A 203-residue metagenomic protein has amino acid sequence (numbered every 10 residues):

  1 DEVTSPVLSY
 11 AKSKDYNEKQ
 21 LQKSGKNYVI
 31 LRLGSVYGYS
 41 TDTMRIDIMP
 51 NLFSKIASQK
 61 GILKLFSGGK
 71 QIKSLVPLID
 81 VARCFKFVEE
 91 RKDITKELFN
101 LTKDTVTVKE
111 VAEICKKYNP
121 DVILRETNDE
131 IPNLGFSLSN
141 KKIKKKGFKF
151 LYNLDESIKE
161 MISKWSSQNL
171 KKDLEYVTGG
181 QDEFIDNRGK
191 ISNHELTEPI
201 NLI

Functional and structural regions predicted by a protein language model:
D1, D47-M49, K117-Y118: Glycine-rich, phosphate-binding/catalytic loops in enzymes
D1-S35, T41, R45: Catalytic helix-loop patch of NAD(P)-dependent Rossmann-fold dehydrogenases
S5-L8, I48, L52, N153: Amphipathic alpha-helical recognition patches that constitute DNA-binding helices
D15-E18, D47, N51, K109 (+1 more regions): Short, surface-exposed alpha-helical segments at coil->helix boundaries
Y16, Q20-S24, F53, V111 (+1 more regions): Hydrophobic alpha-helix immediately C-terminal to the catalytic Tyr-X-X-X-Lys motif of short-chain
V29, L33-D42, L52-V76: A conserved pocket-lining segment of Rossmann-fold NAD(P)-dependent short-chain dehydrogenase/reductase
G61, F66-I203: C-terminal substrate-binding subdomain of Rossmann-fold SDR/epimerase-dehydratase oxidoreductases
